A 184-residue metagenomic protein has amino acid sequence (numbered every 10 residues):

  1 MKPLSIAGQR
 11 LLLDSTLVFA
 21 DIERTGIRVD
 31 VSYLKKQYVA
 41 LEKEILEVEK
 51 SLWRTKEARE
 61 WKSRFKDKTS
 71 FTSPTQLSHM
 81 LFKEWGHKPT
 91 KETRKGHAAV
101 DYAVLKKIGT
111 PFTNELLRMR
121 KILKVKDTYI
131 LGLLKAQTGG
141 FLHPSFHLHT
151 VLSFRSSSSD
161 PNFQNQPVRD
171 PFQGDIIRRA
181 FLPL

Functional and structural regions predicted by a protein language model:
M1-G174, L182-L184: Conserved "right-hand" nucleotidyltransferase catalytic core of DNA-directed polymerases
